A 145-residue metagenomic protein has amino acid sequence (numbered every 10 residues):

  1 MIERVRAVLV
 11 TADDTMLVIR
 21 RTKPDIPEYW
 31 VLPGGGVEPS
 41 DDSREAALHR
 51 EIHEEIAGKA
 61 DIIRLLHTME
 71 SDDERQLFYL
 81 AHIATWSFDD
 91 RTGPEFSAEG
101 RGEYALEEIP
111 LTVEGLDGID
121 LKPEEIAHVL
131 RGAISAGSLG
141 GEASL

Functional and structural regions predicted by a protein language model:
M1-L17: Conserved N-terminal beta-strand and adjoining loop/helix that marks the start of the Nudix/MutT-like hydrolase domain
I2, T11, D25, D73-E74 (+1 more regions): A generic fold-level signal
R6, S43, F78: Amphipathic alpha-helical recognition patches that constitute DNA-binding helices
L9-V10, V18, A81, E108: Conserved hydrophobic "DFG−1" position in protein kinase catalytic cores
T15-E54: Conserved Nudix-box catalytic region and its N-terminal flanking loop in Nudix hydrolases and closely related
Y29, P33, P39, E95-E103 (+1 more regions): Functional cleft and adjacent loop/helix regions within the main domain that mediate ligand binding or catalysis
G58-T68: A short coil-to-beta-strand element that immediately follows conserved catalytic motifs
E70-V113, K122-G137: Active-site-adjacent beta-strand/loop module that shapes the phosphate/pyrophosphate-binding cleft
